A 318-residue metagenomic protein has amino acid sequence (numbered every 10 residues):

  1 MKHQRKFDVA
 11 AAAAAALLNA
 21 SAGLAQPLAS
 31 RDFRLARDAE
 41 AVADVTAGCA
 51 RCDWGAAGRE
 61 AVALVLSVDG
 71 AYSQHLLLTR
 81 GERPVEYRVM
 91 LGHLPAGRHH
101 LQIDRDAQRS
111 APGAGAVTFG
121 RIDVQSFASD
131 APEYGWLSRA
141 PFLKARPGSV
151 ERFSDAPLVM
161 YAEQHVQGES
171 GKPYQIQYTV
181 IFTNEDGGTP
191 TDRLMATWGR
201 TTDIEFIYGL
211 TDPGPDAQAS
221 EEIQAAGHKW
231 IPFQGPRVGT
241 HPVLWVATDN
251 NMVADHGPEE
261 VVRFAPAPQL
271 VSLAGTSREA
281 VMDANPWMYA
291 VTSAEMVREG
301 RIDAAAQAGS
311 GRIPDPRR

Functional and structural regions predicted by a protein language model:
K2-A11: Bacterial N-terminal signal peptides that target proteins for export
A20-A22: N-terminal signal peptide c-region/cleavage motif recognized by signal peptidases
Q26-R34, T46-S126: Beta-strand-rich ligand-recognition modules
L35-D44, P173: Extended extracellular/luminal ectodomain segments enriched in beta-structured repeat modules
A41, L64, H99, Y174-I176 (+1 more regions): Residue-level detector of short, conserved catalytic/binding motifs and their immediate flanks
V45-A50, D106-A107, Q177-R193: Generic short beta-strand segments
D123-G187: N-terminal "first-domain core" detector
G171-Q175, T183-D192, A196-F206, P213-R318: Domain-length functional cores that host ligand/cofactor binding and catalytic or interaction surfaces in mature
